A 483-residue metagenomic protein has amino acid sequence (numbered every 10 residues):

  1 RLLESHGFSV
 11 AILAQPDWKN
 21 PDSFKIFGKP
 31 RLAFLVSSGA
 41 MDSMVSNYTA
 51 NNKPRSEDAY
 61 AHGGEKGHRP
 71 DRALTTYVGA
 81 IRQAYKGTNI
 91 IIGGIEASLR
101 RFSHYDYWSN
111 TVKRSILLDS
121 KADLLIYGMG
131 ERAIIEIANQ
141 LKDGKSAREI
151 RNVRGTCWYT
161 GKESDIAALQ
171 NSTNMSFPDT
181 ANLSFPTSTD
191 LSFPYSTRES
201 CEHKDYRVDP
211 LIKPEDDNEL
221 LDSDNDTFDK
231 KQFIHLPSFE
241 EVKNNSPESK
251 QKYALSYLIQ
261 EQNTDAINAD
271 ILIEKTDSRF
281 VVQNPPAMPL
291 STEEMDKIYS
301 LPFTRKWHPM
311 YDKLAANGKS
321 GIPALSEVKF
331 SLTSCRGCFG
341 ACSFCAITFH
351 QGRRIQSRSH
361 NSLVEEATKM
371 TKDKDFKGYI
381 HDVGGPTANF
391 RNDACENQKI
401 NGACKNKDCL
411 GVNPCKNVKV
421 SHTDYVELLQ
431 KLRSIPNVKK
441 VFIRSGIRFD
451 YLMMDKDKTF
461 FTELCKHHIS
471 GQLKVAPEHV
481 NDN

Functional and structural regions predicted by a protein language model:
R1-V10: Short helix-loop-beta junction
L3, A315-A346, Y379, Q472: N-terminal pre-triad scaffold of radical SAM enzymes
A14-T276, Q283, M288: Glycine-rich beta-alpha loop elements in corrinoid/cobalamin-binding modules across cobalamin-dependent enzymes
D17-W18, T368-N483: Conserved SAM/AdoMet-binding glycine-rich loop
K19-N20, D42-M44, A97-R101, A133-I135 (+8 more regions): Flexible loop/turn segments at secondary-structure boundaries
A59-G64, L99, S120, R279-V281 (+4 more regions): Glycine- and acidic
D123, I298, L363, V475: Conserved, mostly hydrophobic/aromatic
Q351-Y379: Conserved alpha-helical substructure of the radical SAM core
